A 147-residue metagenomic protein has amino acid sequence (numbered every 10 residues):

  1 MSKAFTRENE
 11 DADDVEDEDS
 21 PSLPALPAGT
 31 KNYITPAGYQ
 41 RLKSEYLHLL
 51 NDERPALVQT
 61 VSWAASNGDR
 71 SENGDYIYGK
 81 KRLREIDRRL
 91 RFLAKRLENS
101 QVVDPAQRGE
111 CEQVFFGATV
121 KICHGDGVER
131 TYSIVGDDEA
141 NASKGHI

Functional and structural regions predicted by a protein language model:
M1-R91: Helix-rich terminal scaffold detector
P21, G29, L97-E98, E129 (+1 more regions): Residue-level signal for pocket-adjacent positions within structured domains
P27, T35, L42, E98-Q101 (+2 more regions): A short linear-motif detector with a strong N-terminal bias
P36, E72, N99, D104-P105 (+1 more regions): Generic structural "secondary-structure junction" signal
R89-Q107: Structured, basic alpha/beta domains of bacterial-type, RNA-associated proteins
V103-I147: Non-DNA-binding regulatory cores of transcription-related proteins, predominantly C-terminal effector-binding
